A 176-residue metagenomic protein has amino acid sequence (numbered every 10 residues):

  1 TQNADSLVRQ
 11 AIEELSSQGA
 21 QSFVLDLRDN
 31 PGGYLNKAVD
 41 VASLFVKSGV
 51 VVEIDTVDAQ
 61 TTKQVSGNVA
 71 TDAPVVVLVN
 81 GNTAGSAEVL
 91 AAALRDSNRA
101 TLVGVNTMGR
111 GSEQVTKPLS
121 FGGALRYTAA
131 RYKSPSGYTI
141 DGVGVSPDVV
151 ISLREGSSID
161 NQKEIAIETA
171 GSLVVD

Functional and structural regions predicted by a protein language model:
T1-Q21, D141-E168: C-terminal, low-ordered peptide segments at domain boundaries
T1-R110, Q114-V115: Cleft-lining beta-strand/loop regions that shape enzyme active-site pockets
L27, V79, A129-R131, L153: Flexible glycine-/small-residue-rich
F121, L125-R131: Short acidic, Pro/Gly- and aromatic-enriched capping/linker segments at domain boundaries
S134: Short, acidic, Ser/Thr-enriched surface-loop or helix-capping motifs
A170-V175: Short, hydrophobic alpha-helical segments
